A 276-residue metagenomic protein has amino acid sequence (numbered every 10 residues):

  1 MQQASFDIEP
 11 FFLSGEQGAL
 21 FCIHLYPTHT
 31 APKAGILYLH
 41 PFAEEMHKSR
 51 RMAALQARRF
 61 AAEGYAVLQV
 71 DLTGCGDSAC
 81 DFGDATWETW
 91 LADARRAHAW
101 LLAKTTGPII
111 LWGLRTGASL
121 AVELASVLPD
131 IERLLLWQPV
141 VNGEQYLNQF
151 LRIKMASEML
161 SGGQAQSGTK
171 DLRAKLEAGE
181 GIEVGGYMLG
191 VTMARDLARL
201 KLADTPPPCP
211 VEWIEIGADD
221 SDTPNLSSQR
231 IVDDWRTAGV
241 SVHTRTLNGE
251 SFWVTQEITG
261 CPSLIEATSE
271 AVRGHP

Functional and structural regions predicted by a protein language model:
M1-A34: N-terminal cap/lid segment of alpha/beta-hydrolase-fold proteins
P27-D71, W100: Short, surface-exposed "cap/lid" segments of acyl-processing enzymes
F42, A66, D71-G76, V140 (+1 more regions): Short beta-to-alpha linker loops that shape the active-site pocket of alpha/beta-hydrolase fold enzymes
C75-T105: Catalytic nucleophile-loop/oxyanion-hole region of alpha/beta-hydrolase and closely related hydrolase-like folds
L102-T116: Alpha/beta-hydrolase fold nucleophile elbow
W112-A121, Q138: Gly/Ala-rich beta-loop-alpha elbow adjacent to hydrolase catalytic centers
E123-V127: Active-site signature of alpha/beta-hydrolase-fold catalytic machinery across serine- and Asp/Cys-nucleophile hydrolases
D130-A238, V242-A271: The alpha/beta-hydrolase serine catalytic core
